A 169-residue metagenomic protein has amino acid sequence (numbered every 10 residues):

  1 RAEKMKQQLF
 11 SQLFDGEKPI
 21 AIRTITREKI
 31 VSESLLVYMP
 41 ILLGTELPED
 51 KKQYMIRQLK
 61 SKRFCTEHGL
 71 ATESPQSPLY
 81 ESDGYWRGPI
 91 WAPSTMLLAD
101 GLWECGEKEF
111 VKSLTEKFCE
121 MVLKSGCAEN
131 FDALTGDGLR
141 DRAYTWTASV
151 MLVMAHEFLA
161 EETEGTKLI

Functional and structural regions predicted by a protein language model:
R1, K51, E109-F110: Alpha-helical positions within canonical tetratricopeptide repeat
K4-I90, K117, L123-I169: Extended glycan-interaction surfaces of carbohydrate-active proteins
K112-F118: Hydrophobic transmembrane alpha-helices and their immediate junctions
